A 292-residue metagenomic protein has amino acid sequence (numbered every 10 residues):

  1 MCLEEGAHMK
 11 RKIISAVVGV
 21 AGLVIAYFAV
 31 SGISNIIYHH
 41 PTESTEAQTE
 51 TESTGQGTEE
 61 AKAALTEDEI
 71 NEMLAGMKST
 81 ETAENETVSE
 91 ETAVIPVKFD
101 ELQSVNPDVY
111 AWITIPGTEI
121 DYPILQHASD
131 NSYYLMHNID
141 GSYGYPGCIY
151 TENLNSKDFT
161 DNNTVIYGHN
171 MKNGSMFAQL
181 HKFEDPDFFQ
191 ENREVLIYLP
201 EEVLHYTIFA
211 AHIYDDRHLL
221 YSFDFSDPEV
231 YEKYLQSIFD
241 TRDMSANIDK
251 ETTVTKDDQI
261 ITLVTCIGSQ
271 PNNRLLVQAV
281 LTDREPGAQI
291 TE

Functional and structural regions predicted by a protein language model:
E5-G6, Q289: Short hotspots in intrinsically disordered terminal tails
G6-G22: N-terminal Sec-pathway targeting helices
Y27-E292: Solvent-exposed, non-transmembrane regions of membrane-associated and secreted proteins
